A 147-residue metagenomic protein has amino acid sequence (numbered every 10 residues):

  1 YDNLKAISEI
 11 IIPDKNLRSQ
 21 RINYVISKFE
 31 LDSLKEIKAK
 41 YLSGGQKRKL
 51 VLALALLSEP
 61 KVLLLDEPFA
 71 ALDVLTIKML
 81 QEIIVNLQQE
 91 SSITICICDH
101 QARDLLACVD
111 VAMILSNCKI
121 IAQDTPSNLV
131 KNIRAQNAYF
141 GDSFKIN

Functional and structural regions predicted by a protein language model:
Y1-E9: Q-loop/switch helix immediately C-terminal to the Walker
K5, N16-L34: Conserved ABC ATPase "signature" region
K38-L42: Conserved ABC ATPase signature
L52: Hydrophobic anchor residue at the start of the ABC signature
E59: Conserved catalytic motifs of ABC-family nucleotide-binding domains
L63-E67: Catalytic Walker B motif of ABC-type/P-loop ATPase nucleotide-binding domains
